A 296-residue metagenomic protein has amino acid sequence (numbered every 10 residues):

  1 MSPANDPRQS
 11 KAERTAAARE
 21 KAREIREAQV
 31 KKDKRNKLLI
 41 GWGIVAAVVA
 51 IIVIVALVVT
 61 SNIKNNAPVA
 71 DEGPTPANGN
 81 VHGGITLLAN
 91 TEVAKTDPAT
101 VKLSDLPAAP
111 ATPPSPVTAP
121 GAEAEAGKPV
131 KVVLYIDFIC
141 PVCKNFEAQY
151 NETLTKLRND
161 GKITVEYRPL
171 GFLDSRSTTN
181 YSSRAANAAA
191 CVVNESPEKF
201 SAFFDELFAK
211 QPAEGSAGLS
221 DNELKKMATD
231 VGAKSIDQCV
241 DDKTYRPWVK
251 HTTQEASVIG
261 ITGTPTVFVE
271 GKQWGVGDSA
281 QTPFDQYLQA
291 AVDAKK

Functional and structural regions predicted by a protein language model:
P3-A77, M227-K296: C-terminal cap of thioredoxin/glutaredoxin-like
N62-V130, K296: Extracytoplasmic low-complexity, Pro/Thr/Ser/Ala/Gly-rich segments that lie immediately after a secretion/anchoring
E123-Q149: Local sequence-structure signature of Cys/Sec-based thiol-disulfide redox active-site neighborhoods
E125-G127, L157-D160, I259-T262: Extracellular/periplasmic catalytic domains that process cell-envelope and extracellular macromolecules
P129-K131, G161-T164, P197-S201, G232-S235 (+1 more regions): Loop/turn elements at helix/coil->beta-strand transitions in domains of secreted/extracellular proteins
I136, K144-D221: Structural alpha/beta surface segment adjacent to cysteine/selenocysteine redox centers across thiol/disulfide enzymes
A148, E152-K156, S183-A190, S201 (+7 more regions): Solvent-exposed, polar/charged alpha-helical surfaces in well-ordered, non-transmembrane soluble domains, broadly
